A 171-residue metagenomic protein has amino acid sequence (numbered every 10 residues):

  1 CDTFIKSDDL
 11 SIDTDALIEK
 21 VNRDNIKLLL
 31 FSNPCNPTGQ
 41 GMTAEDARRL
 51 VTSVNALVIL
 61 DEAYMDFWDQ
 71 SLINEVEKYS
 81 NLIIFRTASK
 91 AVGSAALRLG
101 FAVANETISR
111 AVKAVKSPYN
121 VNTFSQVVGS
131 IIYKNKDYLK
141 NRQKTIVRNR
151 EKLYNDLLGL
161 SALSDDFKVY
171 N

Functional and structural regions predicted by a protein language model:
C1-D9: PLP-dependent aspartate aminotransferase-fold enzymes
D2-T3, L60, R86, V121: Hydrophobic residues in well-ordered beta-strands that form the structural core
D9-E62: Active-site phosphate-binding strand-loop segment of PLP-dependent enzymes
N25, A56, N81, A162-L163: Glycine-centered tight turns that cap/initiate beta-strands
T38-G39, W68, I73: Glycine/Thr-rich phosphate-binding loops of Rossmann-like dinucleotide-binding domains
E45-S53, N74-K78, A111: Catalytic-core regions built around general acid/base machinery
E62-A63, F67, T87: Generic detector of well-ordered alpha-helical packing
N81-A162, V169: PLP-dependent aminotransferase class I/II
